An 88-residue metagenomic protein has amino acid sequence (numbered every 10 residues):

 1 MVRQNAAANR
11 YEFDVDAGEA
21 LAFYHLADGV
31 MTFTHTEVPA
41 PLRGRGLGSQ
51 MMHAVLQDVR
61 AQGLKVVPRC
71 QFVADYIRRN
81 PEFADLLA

Functional and structural regions predicted by a protein language model:
N5-A7, A27: Structural motif
V15-R43: A short, structured beta-strand/loop element
E37, G46, G63: Conserved functional loop/turn residues at catalytic and ligand-binding sites
L42, G46-M51: Conserved acetyl-CoA pyrophosphate-binding loop and the N-cap/start of the following alpha-helix in GNAT-like
Q57-A88: C-terminal structural segments of small proteins and small subunits
